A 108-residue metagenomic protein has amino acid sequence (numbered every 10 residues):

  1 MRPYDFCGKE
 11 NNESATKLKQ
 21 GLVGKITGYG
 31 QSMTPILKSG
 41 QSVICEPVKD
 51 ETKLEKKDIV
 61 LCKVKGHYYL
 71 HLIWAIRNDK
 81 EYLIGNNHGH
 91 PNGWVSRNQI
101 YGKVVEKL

Functional and structural regions predicted by a protein language model:
M1-L108: Extended hydrophobic leader/signal-anchor segments used for secretion and membrane insertion
